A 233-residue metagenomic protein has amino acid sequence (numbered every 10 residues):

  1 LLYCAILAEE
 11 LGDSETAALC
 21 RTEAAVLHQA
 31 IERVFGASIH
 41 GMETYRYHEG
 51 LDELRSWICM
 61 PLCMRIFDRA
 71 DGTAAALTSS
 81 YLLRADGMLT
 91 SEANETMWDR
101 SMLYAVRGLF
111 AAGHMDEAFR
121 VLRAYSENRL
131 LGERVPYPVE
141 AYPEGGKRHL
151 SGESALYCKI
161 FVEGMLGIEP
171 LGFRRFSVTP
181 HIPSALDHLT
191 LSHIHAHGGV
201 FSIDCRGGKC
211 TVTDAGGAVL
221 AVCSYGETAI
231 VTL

Functional and structural regions predicted by a protein language model:
L2, I6, E10, A18 (+5 more regions): Active-site core of glycosidic bond-cleaving carbohydrate-active enzymes
L7-E15, L19-T22, V26, I31-V34 (+2 more regions): Beta-rich accessory regions
I58, R175, V200: A residue-level signal for beta-strand positions that form part of recognition/binding surfaces within mature
E163, F173-S184: A glycine-rich beta-turn/hairpin centered on an aromatic-Pro dipeptide
